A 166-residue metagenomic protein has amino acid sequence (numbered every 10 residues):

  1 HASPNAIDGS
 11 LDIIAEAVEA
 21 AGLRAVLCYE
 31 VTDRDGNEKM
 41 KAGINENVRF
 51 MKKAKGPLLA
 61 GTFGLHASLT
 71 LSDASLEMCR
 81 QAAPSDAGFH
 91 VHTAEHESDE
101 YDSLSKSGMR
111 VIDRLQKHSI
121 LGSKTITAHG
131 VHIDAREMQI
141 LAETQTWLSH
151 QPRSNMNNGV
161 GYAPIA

Functional and structural regions predicted by a protein language model:
H1-A6: A short, small-residue-rich loop immediately preceding and capping a beta-strand
I7-V131: Metal-coordinating catalytic core of metallo-dependent amide/deamination hydrolases
I120-A166: Active-site-adjacent C-terminal substructures of enzyme catalytic domains
